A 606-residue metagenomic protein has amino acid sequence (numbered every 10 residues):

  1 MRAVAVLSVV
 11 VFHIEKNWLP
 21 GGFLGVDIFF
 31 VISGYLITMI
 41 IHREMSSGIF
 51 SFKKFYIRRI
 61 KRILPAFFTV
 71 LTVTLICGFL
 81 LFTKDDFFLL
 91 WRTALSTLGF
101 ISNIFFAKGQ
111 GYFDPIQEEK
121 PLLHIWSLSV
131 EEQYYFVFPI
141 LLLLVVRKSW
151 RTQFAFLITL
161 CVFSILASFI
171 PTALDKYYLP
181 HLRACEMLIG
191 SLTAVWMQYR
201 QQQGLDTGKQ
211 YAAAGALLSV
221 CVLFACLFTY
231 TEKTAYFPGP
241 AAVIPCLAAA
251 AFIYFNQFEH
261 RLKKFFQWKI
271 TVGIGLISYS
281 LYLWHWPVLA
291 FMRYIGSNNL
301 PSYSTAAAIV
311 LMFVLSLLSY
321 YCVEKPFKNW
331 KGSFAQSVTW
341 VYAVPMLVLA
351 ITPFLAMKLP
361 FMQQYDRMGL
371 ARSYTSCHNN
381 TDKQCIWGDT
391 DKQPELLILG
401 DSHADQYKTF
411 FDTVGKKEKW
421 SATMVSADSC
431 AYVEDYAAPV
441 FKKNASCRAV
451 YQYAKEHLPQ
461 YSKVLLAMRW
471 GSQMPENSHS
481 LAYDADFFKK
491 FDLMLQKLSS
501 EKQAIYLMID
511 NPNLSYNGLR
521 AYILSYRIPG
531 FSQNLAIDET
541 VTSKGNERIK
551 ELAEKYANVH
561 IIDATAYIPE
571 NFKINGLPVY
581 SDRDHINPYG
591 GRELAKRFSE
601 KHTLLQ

Functional and structural regions predicted by a protein language model:
M1-G332, V348: Membrane-interface helix/loop caps of multi-pass membrane proteins
K233, I295-A306, V310-L317, Y321 (+1 more regions): Extracellular/periplasmic envelope-modification machinery, especially enzymes that add or remove acyl/ester groups on
